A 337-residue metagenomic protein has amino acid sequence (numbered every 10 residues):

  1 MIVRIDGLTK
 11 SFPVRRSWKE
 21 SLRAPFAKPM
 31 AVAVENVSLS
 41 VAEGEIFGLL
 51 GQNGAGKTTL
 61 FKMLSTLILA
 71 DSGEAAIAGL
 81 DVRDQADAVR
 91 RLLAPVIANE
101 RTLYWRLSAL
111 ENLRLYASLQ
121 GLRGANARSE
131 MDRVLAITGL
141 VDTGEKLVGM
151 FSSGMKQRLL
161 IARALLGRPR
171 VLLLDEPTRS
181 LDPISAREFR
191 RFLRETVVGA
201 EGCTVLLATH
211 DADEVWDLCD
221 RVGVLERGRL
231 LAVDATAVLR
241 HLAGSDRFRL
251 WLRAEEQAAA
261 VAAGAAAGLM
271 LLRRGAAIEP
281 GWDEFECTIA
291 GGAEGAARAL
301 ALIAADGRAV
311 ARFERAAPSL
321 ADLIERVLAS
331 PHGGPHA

Functional and structural regions predicted by a protein language model:
K19-A24, R114, S118, A125-T143: Conserved ABC ATPase "signature" region
R168: Conserved catalytic motifs of ABC-family nucleotide-binding domains
L172-E176: Catalytic Walker B motif of ABC-type/P-loop ATPase nucleotide-binding domains
R191-T288: ABC transporter nucleotide-binding domain
G291-A337: C-terminal coupling/interaction segments
